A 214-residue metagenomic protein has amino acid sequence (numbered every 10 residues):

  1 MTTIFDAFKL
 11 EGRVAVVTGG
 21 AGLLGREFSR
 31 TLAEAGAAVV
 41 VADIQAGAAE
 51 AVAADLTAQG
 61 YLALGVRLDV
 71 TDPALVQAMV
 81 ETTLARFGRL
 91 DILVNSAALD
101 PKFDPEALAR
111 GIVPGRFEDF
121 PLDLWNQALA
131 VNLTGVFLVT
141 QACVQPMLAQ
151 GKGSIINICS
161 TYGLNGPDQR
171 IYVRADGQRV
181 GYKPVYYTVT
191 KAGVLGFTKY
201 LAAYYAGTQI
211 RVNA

Functional and structural regions predicted by a protein language model:
L10-V40, L201: Canonical Rossmann dinucleotide-binding motif of NAD(H)/NADP(H)-dependent dehydrogenases/reductases, specifically
A37-A51: Conserved glycine-rich Rossmann-like NAD(P)H-binding loop of the short-chain dehydrogenase/reductase
A46-G47, R67-M79, L122: The beta1-alpha1 cofactor-binding region of Rossmann-like NAD(H)/NADP(H)-dependent oxidoreductases
Q77, D100-N126, A149, G166-V180: Conserved mid-core segment of classical short-chain dehydrogenase/reductases
L99, G111-F137, K152, I156 (+2 more regions): Catalytic Tyr-X3-Lys loop
T140-Q141, K199: A short, exposed helix-loop element centered on a Lys and neighboring polar residues
Q145, A203-G207: Alpha-helical segment proximal to the catalytic Tyr-Lys
S160: Residue(s) in the substrate-gating loop at a strand-loop-helix junction that position the organic substrate next
